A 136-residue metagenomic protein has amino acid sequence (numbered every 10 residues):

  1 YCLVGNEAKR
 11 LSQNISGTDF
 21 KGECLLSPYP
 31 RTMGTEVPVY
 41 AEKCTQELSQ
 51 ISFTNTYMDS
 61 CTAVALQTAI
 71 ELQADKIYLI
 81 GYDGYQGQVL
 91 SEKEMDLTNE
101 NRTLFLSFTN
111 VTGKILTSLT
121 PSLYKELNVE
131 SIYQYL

Functional and structural regions predicted by a protein language model:
Y1-L136: Metal-ion/cofactor- or nucleotide/acyl-coenzyme-handling active-site neighborhoods
